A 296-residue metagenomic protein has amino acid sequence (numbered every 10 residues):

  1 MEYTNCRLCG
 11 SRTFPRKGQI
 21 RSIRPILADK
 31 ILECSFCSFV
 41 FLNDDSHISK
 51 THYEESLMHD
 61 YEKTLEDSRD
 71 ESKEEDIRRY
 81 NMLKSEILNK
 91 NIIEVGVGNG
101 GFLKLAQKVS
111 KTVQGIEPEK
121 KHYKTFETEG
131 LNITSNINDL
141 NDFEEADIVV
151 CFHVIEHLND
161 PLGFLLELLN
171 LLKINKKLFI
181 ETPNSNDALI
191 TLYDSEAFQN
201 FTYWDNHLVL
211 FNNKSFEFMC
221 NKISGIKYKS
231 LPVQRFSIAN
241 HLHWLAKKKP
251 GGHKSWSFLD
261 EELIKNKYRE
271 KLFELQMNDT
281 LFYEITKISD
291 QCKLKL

Functional and structural regions predicted by a protein language model:
M1-F152, L162-E167, P232-V233, G252-L259 (+2 more regions): Conserved N-terminal segment of class I S-adenosyl-L-methionine
G18-I20, D45-I48, E127, L189-D194 (+1 more regions): Short aromatic-enriched loop/helix-cap "lid" or pocket-rim segments at secondary-structure transitions that line
H153-H157: A short His-aromatic
L158-N159, L172-I174: Helix-to-beta-strand junctions that scaffold the AdoMet/dcAdoMet cofactor pocket in Class I SAM-dependent enzymes
N159-G163, I190: Short N-terminal helix/helix-N-cap motif within the alpha/beta-hydrolase-1
I180-V209, K214-M219, H243-K248: Short, glycine-/aromatic-enriched active-site segment of Class I SAM-dependent methyltransferases
N213-L245: Substrate-binding/catalytic lobe of Class I Rossmann-like enzymes that use SAM or dcSAM, i.e., the mid-to-C-terminal
